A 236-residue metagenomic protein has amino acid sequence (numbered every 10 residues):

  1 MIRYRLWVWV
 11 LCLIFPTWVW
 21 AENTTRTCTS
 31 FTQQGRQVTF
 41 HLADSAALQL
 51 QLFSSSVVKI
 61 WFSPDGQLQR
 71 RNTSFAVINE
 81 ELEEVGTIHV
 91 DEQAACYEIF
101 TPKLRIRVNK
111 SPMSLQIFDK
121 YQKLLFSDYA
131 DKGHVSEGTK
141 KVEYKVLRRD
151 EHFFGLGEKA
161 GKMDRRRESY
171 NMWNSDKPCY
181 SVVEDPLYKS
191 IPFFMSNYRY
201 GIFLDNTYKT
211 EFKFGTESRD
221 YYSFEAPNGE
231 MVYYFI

Functional and structural regions predicted by a protein language model:
M1-V8: Bacterial N-terminal signal peptides that target proteins for export
I2, W20-I236: N-terminal accessory segment at the very beginning of proteins
V8-P16: Bacterial N-terminal signal peptides
